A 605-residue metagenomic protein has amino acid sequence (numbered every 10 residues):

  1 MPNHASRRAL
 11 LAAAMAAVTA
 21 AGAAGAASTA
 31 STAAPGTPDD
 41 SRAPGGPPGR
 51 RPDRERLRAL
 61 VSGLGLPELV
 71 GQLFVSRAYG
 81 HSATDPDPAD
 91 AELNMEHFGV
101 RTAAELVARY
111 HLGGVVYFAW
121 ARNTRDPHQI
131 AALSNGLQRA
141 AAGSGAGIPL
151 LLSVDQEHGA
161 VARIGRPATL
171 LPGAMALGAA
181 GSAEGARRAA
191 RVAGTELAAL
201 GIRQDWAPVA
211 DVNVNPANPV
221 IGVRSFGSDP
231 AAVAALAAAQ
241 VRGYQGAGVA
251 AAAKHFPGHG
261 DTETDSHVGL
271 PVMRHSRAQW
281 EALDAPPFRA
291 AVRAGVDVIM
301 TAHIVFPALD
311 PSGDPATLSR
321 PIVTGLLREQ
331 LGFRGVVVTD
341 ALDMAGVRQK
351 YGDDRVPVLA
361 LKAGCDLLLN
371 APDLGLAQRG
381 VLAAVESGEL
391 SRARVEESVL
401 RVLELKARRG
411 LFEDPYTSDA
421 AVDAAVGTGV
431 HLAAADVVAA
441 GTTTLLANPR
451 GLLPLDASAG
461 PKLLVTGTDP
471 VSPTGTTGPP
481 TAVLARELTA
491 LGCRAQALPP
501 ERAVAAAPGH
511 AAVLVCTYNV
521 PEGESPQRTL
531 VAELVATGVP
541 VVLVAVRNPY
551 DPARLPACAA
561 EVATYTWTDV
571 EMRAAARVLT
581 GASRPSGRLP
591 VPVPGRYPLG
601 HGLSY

Functional and structural regions predicted by a protein language model:
P2, A12-V18, T29-E105, Y110 (+2 more regions): Preference for extracellular/luminal or secreted protein segments
R56, L60-G65, A89-M95, G99-T102 (+3 more regions): Second-shell residues forming the walls of enzyme active-site clefts
Q72-R77, G113-Y117, L150-V154, D205-W206 (+4 more regions): Hydrophobic faces of well-ordered beta-strands that scaffold small-molecule active sites in alpha/beta enzyme cores
A78, A83, E105-D126, P216 (+3 more regions): Short acidic, glycine-rich surface-loop motifs adjacent to enzyme active sites
Y79, L152-V161, R203-N213, A253-H259 (+2 more regions): Short glycine-enriched loops at secondary-structure junctions
T124-P149, A183-A199, L400: Active-site-adjacent structural elements in enzyme catalytic domains
I148-L150, G335, T537-V541: A short helix->loop->beta-strand "cap" motif at the edges of active sites that frequently abuts
M175-I202, V209-N218, V223, G227-P230 (+5 more regions): A substrate-binding/cap region within the structured catalytic cores of diverse enzymes
